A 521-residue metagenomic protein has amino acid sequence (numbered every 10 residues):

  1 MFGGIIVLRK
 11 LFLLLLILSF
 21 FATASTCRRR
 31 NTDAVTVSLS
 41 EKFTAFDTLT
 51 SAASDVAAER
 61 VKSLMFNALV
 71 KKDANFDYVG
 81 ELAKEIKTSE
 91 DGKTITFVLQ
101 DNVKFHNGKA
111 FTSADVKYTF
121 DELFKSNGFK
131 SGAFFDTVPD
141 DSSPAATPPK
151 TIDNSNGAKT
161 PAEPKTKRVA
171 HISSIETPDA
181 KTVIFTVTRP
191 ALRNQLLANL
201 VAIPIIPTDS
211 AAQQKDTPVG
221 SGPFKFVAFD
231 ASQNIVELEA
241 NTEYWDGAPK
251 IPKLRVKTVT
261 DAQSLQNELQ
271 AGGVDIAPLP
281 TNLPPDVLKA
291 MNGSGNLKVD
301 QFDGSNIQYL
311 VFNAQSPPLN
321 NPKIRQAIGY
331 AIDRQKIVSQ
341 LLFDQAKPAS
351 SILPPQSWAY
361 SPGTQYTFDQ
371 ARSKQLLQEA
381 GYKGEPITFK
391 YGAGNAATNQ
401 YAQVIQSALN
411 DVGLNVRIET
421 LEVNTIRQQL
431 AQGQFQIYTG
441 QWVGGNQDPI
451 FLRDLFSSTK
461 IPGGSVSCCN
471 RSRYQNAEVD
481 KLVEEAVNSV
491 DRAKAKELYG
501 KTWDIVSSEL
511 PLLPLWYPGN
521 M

Functional and structural regions predicted by a protein language model:
R28, D411, N415-I426, A431 (+1 more regions): Extracytoplasmic/peripheral linker and loop segments enriched in polar/acidic and small residues with frequent Thr/Pro
L39-E90, D121, T217-S221: N-terminal lobe/hinge region of extracytoplasmic solute-binding protein
E41-R60, L82-K84, K109, S131-F134 (+4 more regions): A structural "hinge/loop" feature
K84-G132, I184, E268, P318: Aromatic- and charge-enriched surface segment that lines or borders ligand/interaction sites
V98, A133-P207: Surface-exposed binding/hinge segments that line and control ligand-binding clefts or catalytic entry sites
H106, T186-I203, P218-S264, P285-I307: Aromatic-rich, solvent-exposed beta-strand/loop patch
A231, Q378-G445, R492: Ligand/substrate-recognition segments at binding pockets and active sites
E239, L319-S407, D411-V412, R473-L482 (+1 more regions): Append "and occasionally in soluble cytosolic enzymes with long acidic Gly/Pro-rich linkers
